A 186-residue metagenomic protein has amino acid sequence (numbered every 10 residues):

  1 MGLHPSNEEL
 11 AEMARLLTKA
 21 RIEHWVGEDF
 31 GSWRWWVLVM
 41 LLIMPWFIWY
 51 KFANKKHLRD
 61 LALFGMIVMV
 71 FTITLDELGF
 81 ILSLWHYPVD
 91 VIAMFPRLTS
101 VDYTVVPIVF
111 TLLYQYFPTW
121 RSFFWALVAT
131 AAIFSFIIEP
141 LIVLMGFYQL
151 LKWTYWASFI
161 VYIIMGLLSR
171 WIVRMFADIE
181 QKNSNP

Functional and structural regions predicted by a protein language model:
M1-P186: Aromatic-rich, lipid-facing transmembrane alpha helices and their immediate juxtamembrane interface loops in integral
